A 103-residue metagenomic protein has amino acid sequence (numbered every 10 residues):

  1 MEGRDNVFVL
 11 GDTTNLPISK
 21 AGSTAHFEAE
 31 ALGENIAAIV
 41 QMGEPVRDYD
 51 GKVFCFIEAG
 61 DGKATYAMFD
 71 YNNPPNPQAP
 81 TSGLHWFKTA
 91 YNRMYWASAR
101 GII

Functional and structural regions predicted by a protein language model:
M1-E2, Y49: Solvent-exposed alpha-helices and their adjacent loops that cap or buttress functional pockets in soluble metabolic
G3, V9-L10: A structural signal for the hydrophobic beta-strands that form the central parallel beta-sheet of Rossmann-like
D5-N6, V53, G83: A generic secondary-structure signal marking the coil-to-beta-strand transition
N6-V7, K63: Structural motif
L10-G51, F56-A59, A97: A conserved FAD-binding loop/helix module that cradles the flavin
A64-I103: C-terminal auxiliary extensions adjacent to catalytic cores
